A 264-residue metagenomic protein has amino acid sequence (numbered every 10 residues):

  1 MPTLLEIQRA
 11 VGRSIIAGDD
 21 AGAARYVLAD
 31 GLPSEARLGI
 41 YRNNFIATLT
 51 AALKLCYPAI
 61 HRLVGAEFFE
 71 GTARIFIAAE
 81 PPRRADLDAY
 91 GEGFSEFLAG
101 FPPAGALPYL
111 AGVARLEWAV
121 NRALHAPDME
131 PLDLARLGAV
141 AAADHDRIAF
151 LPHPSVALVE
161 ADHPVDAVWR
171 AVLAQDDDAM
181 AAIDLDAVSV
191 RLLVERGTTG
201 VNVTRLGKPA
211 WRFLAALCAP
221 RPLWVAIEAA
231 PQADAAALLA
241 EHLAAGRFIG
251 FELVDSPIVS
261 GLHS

Functional and structural regions predicted by a protein language model:
M1-A141, T199, T204-S264: Long, charge-rich, low-complexity alpha-helical segments
Y26-D30, F76, G112-R115, H145-L151 (+2 more regions): Short low-complexity stretches enriched in small and charged residues
A126-E130, A139-E160: Hydrophobic, aromatic-enriched interface-forming segments
A149-A219: Low-complexity, glycine/alanine/valine/leucine- and proline-rich hydrophobic stretches
